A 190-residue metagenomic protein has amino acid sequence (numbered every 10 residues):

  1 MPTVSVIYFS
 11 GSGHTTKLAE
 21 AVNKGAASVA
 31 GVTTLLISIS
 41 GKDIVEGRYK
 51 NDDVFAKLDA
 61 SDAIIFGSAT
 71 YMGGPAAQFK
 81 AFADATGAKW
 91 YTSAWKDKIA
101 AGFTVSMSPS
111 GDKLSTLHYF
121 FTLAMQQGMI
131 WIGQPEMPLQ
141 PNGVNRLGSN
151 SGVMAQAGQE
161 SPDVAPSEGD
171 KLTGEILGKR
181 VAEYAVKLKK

Functional and structural regions predicted by a protein language model:
M1-W95, Q159-K190: N-terminal beta1-alpha1-beta2 submodule of the flavodoxin-like/Rossmannoid cofactor-binding fold
S12-H14, S68, G74-P75, D112 (+4 more regions): Gly/Ser/Thr-rich helix-start
I39-K42, I130-S161: Mobile beta-alpha loop/short-helix "lid" or hinge segments that flank ligand
G74, T92, D97, V105 (+2 more regions): Generic structural "secondary-structure junction" signal
K80-A83, F121, G148: Conserved protein kinase catalytic domain
D84-G87, Y91, S108, Q126 (+1 more regions): Alpha-helix boundary/capping detector
I99-R146: Short, glycine-/small-residue-rich phosphate/pyrophosphate-handling segment
H118, S149-N150, E168: Glycine-rich phosphate-binding loop at the start of an alpha helix
